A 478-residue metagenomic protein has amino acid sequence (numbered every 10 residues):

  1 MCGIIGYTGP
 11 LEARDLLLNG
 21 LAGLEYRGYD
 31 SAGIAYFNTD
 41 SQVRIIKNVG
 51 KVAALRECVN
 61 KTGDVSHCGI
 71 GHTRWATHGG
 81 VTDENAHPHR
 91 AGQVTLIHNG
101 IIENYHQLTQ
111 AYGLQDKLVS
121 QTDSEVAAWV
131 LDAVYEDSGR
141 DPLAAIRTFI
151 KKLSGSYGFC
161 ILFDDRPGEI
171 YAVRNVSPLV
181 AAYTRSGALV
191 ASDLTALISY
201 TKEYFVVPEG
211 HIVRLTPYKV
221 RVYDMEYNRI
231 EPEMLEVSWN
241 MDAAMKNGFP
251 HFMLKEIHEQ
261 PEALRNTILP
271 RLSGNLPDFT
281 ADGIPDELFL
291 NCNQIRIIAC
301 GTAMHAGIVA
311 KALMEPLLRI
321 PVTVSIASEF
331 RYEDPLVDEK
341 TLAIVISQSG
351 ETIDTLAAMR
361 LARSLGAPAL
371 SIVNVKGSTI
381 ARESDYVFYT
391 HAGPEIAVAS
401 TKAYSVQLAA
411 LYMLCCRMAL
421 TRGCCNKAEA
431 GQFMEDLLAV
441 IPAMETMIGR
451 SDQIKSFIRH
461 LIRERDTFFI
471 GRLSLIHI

Functional and structural regions predicted by a protein language model:
M1, L108, R174, A243-K246 (+4 more regions): Short acidic (Asp/Glu) and glycine-rich catalytic loops that position anionic groups and cofactors
M1-H251, K255, E259-Q294, Y332 (+3 more regions): Conserved short alpha-helical segments that host acidic/polar catalytic motifs at enzyme active sites
Y7-G9, T39, N99-I101, D164 (+5 more regions): Cofactor-binding loop segments of dinucleotide-utilizing enzymes, especially the Rossmann-like FAD- and NAD(P)+-binding
G71-H72, I97-H98, C160-L162, V173-R174 (+6 more regions): Short beta-strand segments
T95, Y171, R296, L342-I344 (+1 more regions): Conserved beta-strand elements of the Class I
I257, H477-I478: Conserved adenylation A10 loop of the ANL superfamily
L290-A439, I476: Glycine-rich phosphate-binding loops that contact phosphosugars or nucleotide phosphates
I462-L475: Acidic catalytic cores of enzymes that act on phosphate-bearing nucleotides/polynucleotides
